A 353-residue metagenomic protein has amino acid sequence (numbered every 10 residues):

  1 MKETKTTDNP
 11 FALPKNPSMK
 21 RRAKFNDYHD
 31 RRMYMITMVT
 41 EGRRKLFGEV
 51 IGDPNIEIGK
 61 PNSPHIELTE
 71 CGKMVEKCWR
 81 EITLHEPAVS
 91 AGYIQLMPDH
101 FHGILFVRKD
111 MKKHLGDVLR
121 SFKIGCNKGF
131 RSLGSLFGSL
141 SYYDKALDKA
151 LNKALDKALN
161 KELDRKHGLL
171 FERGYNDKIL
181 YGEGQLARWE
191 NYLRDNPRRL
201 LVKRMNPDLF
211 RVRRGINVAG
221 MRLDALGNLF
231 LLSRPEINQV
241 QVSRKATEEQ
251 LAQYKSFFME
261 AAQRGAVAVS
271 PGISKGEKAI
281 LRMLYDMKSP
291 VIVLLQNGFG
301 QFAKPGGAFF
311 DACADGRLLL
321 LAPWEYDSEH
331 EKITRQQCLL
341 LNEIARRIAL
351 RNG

Functional and structural regions predicted by a protein language model:
M1-I216: Short catalytic/metal-binding and nucleic-acid-binding patches
V212-G353: Glycine-biased, small-residue-rich flexible motifs in mid-sequence functional cores and linkers
